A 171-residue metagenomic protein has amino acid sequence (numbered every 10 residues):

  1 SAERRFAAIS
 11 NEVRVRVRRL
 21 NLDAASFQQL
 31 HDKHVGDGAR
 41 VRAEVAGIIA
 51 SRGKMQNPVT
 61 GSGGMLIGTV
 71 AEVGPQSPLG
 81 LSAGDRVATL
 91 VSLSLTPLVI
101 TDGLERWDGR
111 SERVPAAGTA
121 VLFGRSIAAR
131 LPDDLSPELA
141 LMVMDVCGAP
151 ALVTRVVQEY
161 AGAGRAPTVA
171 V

Functional and structural regions predicted by a protein language model:
R5-N21, H31-L93: Glycine-rich beta-strand-centered segment in the early N-terminal region that forms part of a ligand/cofactor-binding
V13, V169-A170: Conserved beta-strand elements of the Class I
R52-G53, G64-I67, Q76, R86-A166: NAD(P)H dinucleotide-binding glycine-rich loop of Rossmann-like/cofactor-binding domains, especially the beta1-alpha1
